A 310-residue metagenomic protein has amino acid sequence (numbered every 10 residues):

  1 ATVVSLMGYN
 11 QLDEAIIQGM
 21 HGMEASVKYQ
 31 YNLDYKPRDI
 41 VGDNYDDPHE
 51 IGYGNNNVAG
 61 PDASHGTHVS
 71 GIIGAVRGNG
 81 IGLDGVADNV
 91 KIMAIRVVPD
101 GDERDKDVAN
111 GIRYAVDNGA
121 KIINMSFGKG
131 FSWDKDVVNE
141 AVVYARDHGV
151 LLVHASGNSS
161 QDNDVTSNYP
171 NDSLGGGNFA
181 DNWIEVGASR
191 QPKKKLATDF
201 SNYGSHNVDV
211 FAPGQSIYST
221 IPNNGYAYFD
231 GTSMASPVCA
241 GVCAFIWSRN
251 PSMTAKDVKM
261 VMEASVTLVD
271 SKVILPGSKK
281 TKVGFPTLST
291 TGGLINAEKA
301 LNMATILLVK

Functional and structural regions predicted by a protein language model:
A1-R104, F179-N182, Y203-N207, N250-V261: Subtilisin-like serine protease catalytic core
S70, M93-D100, D117, K121 (+5 more regions): Hydrolase catalytic cores
I73-R77, L174, R190, M262 (+2 more regions): Hydrophobic aliphatic residues
D102-A120, G130: Catalytic-core regions of hydrolytic enzymes
R104-D105, G128-V208, S216-S236: Substrate-binding/specificity loop regions of serine endopeptidase catalytic domains, predominantly subtilases
G157, I295-K310: Secreted peptidase-domain scaffold signal
